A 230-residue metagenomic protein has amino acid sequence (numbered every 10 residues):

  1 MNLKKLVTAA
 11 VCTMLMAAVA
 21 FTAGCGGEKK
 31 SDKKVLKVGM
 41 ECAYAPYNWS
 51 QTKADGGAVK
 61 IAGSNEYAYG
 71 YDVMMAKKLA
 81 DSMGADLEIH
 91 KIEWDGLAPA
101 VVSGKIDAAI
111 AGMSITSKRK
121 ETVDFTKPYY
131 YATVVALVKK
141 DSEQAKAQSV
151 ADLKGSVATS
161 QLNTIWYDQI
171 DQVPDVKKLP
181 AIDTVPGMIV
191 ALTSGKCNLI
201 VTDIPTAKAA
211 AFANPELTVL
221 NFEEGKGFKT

Functional and structural regions predicted by a protein language model:
M1-V35: Short, low-complexity disordered leader/linker segments with a strong preference for bacterial N-terminal type II
K33-G112: Extracytoplasmic small-molecule ligand-binding "clamshell" domains of the periplasmic binding protein/Venus flytrap
K37-G39, V157-S160, I200: Short, well-ordered beta-strand segments
A45, N65-D81, M113, V135-I189 (+1 more regions): Bilobed "Venus flytrap"/periplasmic-binding protein-like clamshell domains and structurally analogous long
Y71, E88-P99, A145, L179-S194 (+1 more regions): Short helix-initiation/N-cap motifs at beta->coil->alpha
M75-A76, L97-A100, I106, G187-A191 (+2 more regions): Short, hydrophobic alpha-helical packing/hinge segments within bilobed ligand-binding/sensory domains
D86-D152, T218, E224: Acidic, polar ligand-binding/catalytic clefts
G96, G112-T122, Q169-Q172, T193-S194 (+1 more regions): A ligand-binding cleft/hinge motif common to bilobed small-molecule-binding domains
